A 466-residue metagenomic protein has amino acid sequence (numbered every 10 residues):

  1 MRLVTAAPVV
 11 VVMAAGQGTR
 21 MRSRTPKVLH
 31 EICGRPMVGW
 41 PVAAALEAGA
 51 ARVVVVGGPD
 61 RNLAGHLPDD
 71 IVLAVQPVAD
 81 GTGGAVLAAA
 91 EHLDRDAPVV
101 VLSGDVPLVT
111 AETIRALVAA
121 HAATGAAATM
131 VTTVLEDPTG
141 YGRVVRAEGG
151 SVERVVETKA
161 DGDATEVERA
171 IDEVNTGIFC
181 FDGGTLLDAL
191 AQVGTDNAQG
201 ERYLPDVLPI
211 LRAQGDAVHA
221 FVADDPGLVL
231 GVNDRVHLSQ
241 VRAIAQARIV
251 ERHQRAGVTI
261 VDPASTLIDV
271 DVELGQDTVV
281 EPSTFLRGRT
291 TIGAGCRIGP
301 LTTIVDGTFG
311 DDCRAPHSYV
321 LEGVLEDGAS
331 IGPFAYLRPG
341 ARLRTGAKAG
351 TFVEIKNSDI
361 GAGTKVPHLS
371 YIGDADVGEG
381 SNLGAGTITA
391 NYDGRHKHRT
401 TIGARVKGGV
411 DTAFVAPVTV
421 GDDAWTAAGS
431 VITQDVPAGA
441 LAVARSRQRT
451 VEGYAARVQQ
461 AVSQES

Functional and structural regions predicted by a protein language model:
M1-V9, M13, E31, R35-A119 (+2 more regions): Conserved N-terminal catalytic core of the sugar/cofactor nucleotidyltransferase
R2-A6, D172-G275: Conserved alpha/beta core of the MobA/IspD/sugar-nucleotide pyrophosphorylase nucleotidyltransferase superfamily
P8-V9, V42, A50-V53, L87-D94 (+11 more regions): Catalytic cores of nucleotide-enabled group-transfer and carboxylate-activating enzymes in metabolic and assembly-line
T25-E31, V193-D196: Short glycine-enriched, charge-decorated loop/helix-capping segments at active-site entrances that position
H92, G150-S151, R202: Catalytic, metal-anchored helix/loop core of enzyme active sites in primary metabolism
V109-A198, D216: Conserved core of the sugar-phosphate nucleotidyltransferase
V270-V305, D311-D312, S318: Phosphate-binding active sites in nucleotide-utilizing proteins
D306-F309, R314-S466: Glycine-rich hexapeptide-repeat left-handed beta-helix
